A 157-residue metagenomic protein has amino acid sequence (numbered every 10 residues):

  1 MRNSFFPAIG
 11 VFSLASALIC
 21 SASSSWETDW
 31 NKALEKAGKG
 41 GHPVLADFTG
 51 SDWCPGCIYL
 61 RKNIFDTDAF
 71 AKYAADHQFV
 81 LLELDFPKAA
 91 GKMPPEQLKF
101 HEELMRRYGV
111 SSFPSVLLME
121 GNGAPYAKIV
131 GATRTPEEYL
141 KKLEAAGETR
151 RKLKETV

Functional and structural regions predicted by a protein language model:
M1-P7: Positively charged n-region of N-terminal signal peptides that target proteins for export
A8-A17: Bacterial N-terminal signal peptides
I19-E35: N-terminal "domain-start" segment that seeds a small globular fold
W26-E27, N63, T67-K99: Thiol-based oxidoreductase modules, predominantly thioredoxin-like and allied folds used for disulfide exchange
N31-F70: Local sequence-structure signature of Cys/Sec-based thiol-disulfide redox active-site neighborhoods
G40-V44, H77-L82, S111-P114, G121-A124: Loop/turn elements at helix/coil->beta-strand transitions in domains of secreted/extracellular proteins
F48-S51, L84-P87, M119-G121, G131-A132: Active-site-proximal beta-strand/loop segments in catalytic clefts of secreted hydrolases
N63-F65, E103-R151: Non-catalytic, surface beta->alpha helical segment in thiol-disulfide oxidoreductase systems
